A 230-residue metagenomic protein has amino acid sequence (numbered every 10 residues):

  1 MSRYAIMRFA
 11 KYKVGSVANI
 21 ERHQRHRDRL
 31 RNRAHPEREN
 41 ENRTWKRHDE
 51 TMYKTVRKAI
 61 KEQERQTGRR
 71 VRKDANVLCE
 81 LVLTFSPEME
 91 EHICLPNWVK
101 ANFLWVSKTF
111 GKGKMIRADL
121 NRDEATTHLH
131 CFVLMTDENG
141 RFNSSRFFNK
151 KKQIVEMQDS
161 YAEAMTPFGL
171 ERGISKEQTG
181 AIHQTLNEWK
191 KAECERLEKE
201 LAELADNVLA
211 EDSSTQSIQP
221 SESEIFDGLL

Functional and structural regions predicted by a protein language model:
M1-L230: N-terminal nicking endonuclease/strand-transfer module with a His-rich metal-binding environment and a catalytic Tyr
